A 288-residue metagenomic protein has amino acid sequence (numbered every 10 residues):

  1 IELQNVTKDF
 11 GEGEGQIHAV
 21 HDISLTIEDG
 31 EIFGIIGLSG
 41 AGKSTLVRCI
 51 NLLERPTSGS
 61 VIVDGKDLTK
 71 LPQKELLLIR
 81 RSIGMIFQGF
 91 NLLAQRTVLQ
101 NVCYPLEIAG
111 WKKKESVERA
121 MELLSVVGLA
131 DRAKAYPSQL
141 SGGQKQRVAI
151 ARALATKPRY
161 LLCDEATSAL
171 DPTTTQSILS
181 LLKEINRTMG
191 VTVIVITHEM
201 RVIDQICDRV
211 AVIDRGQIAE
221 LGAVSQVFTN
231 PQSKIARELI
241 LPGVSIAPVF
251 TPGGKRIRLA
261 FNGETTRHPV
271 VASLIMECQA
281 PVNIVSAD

Functional and structural regions predicted by a protein language model:
E12-I17, L68-G84, I108-K114, V227-P231: ABC ATPase NBD coupling module
N51: Helix-to-loop junction immediately C-terminal to a conserved catalytic motif
G59-D67: Conserved ABC transporter NBD signature motif
K66-D67, C103, E107, K114-D131: Conserved ABC ATPase "signature" region
R96-C103: Short coil-to-helix segment of the ABC ATPase nucleotide-binding domain corresponding to the Q-loop/switch region
A135-S138, T156, C163: Conserved signature/switch motifs of ABC ATPase nucleotide-binding domains
L221-G222, N230: ABC ATPase "signature
